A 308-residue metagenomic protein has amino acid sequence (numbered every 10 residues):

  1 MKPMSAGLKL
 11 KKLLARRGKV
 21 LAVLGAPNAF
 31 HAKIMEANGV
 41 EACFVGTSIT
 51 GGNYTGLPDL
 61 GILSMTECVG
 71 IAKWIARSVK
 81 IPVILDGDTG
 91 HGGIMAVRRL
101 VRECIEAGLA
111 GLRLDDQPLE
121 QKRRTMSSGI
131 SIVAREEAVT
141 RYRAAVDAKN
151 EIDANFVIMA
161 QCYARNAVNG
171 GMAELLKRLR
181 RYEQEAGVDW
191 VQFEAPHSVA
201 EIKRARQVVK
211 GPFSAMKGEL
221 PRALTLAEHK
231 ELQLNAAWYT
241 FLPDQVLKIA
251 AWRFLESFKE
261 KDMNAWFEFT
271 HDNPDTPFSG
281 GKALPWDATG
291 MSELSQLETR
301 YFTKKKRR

Functional and structural regions predicted by a protein language model:
K2-A215, L220-N235, Y239, Q245 (+2 more regions): Alpha/beta enzyme core
K2-M4, L242-R308: Extended, intrinsically disordered, low-complexity segments
